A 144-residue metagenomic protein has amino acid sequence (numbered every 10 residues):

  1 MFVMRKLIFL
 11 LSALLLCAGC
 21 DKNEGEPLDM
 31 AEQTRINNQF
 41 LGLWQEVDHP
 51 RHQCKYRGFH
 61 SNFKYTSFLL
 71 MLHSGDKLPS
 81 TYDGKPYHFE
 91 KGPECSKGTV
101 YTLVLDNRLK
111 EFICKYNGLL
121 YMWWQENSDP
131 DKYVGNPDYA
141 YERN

Functional and structural regions predicted by a protein language model:
M1-L7: Positively charged n-region of N-terminal signal peptides that target proteins for export
I8-S12: Sec-dependent signal peptide hydrophobic core
L16-G19: C-terminal motif of bacterial Sec signal peptides marking the signal peptidase cleavage site
K22: Short, conserved catalytic or interaction motifs in soluble domains
G25-D29, S80-K91, W123-N144: Edge beta-strand at a domain terminus
E26-Q45: N-terminal helix-cap/turn-to-beta initiation motif at the start of protein domains
P50-K55, T66-L119, W123-E126: Contiguous, well-ordered beta-strand patches that form the walls/edges of small beta-barrel/beta-sandwich domains
